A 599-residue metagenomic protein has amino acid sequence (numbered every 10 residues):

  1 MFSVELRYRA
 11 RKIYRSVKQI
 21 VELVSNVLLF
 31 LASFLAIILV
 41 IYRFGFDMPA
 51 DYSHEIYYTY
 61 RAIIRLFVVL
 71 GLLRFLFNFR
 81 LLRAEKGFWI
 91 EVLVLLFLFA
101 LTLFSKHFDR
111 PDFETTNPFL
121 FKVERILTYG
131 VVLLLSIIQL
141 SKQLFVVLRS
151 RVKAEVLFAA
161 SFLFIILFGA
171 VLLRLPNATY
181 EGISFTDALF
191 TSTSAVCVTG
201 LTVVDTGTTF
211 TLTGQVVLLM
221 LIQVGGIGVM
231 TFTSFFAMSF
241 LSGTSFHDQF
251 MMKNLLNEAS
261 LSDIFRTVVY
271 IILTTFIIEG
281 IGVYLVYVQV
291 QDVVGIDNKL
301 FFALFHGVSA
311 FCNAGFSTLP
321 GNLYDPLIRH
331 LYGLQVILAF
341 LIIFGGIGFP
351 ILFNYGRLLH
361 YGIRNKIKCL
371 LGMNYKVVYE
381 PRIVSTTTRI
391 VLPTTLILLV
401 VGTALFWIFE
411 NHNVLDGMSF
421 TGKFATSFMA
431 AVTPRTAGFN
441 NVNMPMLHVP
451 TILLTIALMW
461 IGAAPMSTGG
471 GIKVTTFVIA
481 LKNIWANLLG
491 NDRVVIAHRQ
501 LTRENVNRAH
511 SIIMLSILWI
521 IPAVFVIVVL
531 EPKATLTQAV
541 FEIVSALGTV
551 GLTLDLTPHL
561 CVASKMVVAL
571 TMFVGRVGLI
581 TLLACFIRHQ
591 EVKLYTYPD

Functional and structural regions predicted by a protein language model:
M1-D599: Membrane-proximal intracellular helices of multi-pass ion channels
